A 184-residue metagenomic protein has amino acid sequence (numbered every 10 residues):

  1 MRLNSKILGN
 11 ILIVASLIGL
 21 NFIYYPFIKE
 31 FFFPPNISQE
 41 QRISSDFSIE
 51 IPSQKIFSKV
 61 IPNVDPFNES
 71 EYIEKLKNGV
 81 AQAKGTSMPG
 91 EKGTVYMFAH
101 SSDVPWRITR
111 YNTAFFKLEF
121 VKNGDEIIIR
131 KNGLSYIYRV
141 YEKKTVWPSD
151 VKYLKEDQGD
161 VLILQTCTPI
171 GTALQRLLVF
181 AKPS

Functional and structural regions predicted by a protein language model:
M1-S16: N-terminal Sec-pathway targeting helices
S16-L134, Y138-S184: Solvent-exposed, non-transmembrane regions of membrane-associated and secreted proteins
